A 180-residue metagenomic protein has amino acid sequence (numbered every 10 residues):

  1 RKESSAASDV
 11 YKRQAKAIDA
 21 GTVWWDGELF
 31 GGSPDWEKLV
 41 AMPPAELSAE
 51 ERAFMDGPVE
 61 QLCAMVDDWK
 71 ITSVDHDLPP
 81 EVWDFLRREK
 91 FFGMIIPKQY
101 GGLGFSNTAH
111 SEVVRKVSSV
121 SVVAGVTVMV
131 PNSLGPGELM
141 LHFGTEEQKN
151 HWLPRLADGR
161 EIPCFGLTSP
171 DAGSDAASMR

Functional and structural regions predicted by a protein language model:
K2-A7: Single conserved hydrophobic/aromatic residue that forms the stacking wall/gate of nucleotide- or nucleobase-binding
V10: Active-site loops and adjacent core secondary-structure elements that bind or stabilize anionic groups
W25-H76: Low-complexity, highly charged intrinsically disordered N-terminal segments that act as targeting/localization
K70-T72, D77-R180: Glycine-rich flavin
